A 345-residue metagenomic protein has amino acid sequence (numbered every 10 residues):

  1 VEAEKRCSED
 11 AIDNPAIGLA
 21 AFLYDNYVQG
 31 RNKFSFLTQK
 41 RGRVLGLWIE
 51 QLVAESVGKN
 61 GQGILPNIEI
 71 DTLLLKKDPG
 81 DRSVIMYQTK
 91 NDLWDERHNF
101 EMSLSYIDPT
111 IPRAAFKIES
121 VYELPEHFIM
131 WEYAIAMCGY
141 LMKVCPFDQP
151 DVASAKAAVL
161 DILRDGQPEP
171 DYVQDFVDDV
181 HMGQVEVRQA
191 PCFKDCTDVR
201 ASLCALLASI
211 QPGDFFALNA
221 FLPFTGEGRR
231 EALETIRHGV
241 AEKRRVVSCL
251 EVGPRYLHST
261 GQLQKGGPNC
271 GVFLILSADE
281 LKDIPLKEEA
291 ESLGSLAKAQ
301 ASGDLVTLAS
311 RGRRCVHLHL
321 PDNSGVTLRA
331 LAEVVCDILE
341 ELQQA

Functional and structural regions predicted by a protein language model:
V1, E101-P168, L331-Q344: Short alpha-helices
V1-I85, W94-D95, M130, M137-E242: Active-site phosphate/pyrophosphate-binding segments
G61-L74, D81-P125: Structured mid-domain segments that build the active-site/substrate or prosthetic-cofactor binding neighborhood
L104-S105, A115-S120, A290-D304: Low-complexity, glycine/alanine/valine/leucine- and proline-rich hydrophobic stretches
A115, S248-V252: General beta-strand structural signal in soluble alpha/beta enzymes
T225, S248, Y256: Acidic, glycine-enriched catalytic cores built around paired aspartates
P254-A290: Conserved, well-ordered active-site substructure
L274-D283, A297-N323, E333-E340: C-terminal accessory domains/tails appended to large, multi-domain proteins
